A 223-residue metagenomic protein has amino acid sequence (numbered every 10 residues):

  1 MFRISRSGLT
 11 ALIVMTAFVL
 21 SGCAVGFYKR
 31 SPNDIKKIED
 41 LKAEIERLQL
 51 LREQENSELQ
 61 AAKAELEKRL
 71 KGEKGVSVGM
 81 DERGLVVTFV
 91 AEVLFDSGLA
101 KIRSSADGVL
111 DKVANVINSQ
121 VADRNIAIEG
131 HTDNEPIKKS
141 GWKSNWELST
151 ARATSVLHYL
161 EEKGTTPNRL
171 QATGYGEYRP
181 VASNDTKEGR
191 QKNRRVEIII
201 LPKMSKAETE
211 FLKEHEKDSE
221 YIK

Functional and structural regions predicted by a protein language model:
M1-I13: Bacterial N-terminal signal peptides that target proteins for export
V19-G22: C-terminal motif of bacterial Sec signal peptides marking the signal peptidase cleavage site
A24-F27: Bacterial signal peptide processing site
K29-A61: Post-signal peptide N-terminal segment of mature Sec-exported envelope proteins
I38, K42, Q60-E67, D107 (+4 more regions): Extracytoplasmic/secreted envelope proteins and their assembly/folding machinery, especially bacterial periplasmic
E55, E82-D111, N134-K143: Short, solvent-exposed beta-strand/turn patches at coil↔beta or beta↔helix junctions that act as interaction loops
S77-G79, G84-L94, K112, N125-E129 (+3 more regions): Soluble periplasmic/extracytoplasmic beta-strand elements of cell-envelope proteins
L99-S104, T132-F211, S219-K223: Periplasmic OmpA-like peptidoglycan-binding domain that tethers envelope proteins to the cell wall
